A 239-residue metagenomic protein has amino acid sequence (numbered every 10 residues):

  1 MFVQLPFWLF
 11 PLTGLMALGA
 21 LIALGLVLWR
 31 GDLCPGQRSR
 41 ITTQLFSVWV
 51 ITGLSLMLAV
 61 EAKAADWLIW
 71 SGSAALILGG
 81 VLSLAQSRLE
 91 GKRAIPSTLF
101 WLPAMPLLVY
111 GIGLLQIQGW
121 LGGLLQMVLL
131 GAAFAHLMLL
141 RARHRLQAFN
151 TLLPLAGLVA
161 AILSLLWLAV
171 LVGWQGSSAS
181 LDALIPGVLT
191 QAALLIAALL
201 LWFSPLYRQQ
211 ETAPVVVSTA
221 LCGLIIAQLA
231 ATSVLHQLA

Functional and structural regions predicted by a protein language model:
M1-G31, L235-H236: N-terminal signal-anchor module of multipass membrane proteins
I22-L24, L82, L130-H144, I162-W174 (+1 more regions): Alpha-helical transmembrane segments in multipass membrane proteins, preferentially the mid-helix core
T42-V60: A generic, lipid-embedded transmembrane alpha helix
V48-I51, L99-G111, P154-L166, L221-L229: Small-residue-rich segments of transmembrane alpha-helices in multi-pass membrane proteins, especially helix faces
A94-L158: Membrane-proximal helix-loop-helix units in multi-pass membrane proteins
V172-L199: Short alpha-helical packing/oligomerization segments
S204-I225: Interfacial loop-to-transmembrane junctions
A227-A239: Juxtamembrane boundary at the C-terminal end of a transmembrane helix
